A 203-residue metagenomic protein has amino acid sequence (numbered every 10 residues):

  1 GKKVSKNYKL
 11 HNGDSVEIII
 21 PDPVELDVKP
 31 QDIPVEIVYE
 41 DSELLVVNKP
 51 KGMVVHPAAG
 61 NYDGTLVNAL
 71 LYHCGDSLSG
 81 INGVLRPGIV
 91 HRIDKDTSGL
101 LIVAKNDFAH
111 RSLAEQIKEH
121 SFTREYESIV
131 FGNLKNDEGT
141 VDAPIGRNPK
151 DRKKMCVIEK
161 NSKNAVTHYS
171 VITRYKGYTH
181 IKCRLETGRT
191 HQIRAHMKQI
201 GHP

Functional and structural regions predicted by a protein language model:
G1-P203: RNA pseudouridine synthases
